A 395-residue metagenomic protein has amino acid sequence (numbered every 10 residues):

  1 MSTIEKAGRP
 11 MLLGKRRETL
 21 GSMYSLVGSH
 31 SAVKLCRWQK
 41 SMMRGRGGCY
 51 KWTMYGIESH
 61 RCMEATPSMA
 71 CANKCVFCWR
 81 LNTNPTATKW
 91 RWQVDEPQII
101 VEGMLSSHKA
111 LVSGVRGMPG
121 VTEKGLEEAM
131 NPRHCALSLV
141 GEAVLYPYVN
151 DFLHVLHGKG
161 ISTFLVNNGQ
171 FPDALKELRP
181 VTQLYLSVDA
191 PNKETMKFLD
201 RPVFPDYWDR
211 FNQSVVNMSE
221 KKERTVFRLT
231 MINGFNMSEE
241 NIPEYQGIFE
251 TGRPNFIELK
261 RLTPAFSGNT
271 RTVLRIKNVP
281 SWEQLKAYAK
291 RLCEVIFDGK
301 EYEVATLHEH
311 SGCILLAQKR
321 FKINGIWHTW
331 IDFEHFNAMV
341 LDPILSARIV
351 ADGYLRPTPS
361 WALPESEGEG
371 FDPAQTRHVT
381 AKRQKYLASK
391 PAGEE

Functional and structural regions predicted by a protein language model:
M1-M69, N73-F77, L81-S107, L387-E395: Flexible, acidic/Gly-rich N-terminal and inter-domain linker regions that tether and position cofactor-handling modules
S2-L12, E18, V27-S29, K197-D209 (+1 more regions): Radical SAM enzyme [4Fe-4S]-AdoMet core and its adjacent flexible, acidic and glycine-rich loops/tails across
V33, M63, C135, T225 (+1 more regions): A broad, low-specificity signal marking well-ordered, structured residues that form hydrophobic/aromatic
W38, S68, V140, T230 (+1 more regions): Structured loops at beta-to-helix junctions and adjacent beta-edge loops in soluble globular domains
H60, M130-P132, H308-G312: Short Gly/Ser/Thr- and Asp/Glu-enriched loop/turn motifs at secondary-structure junctions
A70, L81-L139, P147: Conserved alpha-helical substructure of the radical SAM core
A70-K74, K193, P264, I323: Short, acidic Gly/Pro/Ser/Thr-rich loop/turn segments
G117-R291: Conserved AdoMet/S-adenosylmethionine-binding subsite of the radical SAM
